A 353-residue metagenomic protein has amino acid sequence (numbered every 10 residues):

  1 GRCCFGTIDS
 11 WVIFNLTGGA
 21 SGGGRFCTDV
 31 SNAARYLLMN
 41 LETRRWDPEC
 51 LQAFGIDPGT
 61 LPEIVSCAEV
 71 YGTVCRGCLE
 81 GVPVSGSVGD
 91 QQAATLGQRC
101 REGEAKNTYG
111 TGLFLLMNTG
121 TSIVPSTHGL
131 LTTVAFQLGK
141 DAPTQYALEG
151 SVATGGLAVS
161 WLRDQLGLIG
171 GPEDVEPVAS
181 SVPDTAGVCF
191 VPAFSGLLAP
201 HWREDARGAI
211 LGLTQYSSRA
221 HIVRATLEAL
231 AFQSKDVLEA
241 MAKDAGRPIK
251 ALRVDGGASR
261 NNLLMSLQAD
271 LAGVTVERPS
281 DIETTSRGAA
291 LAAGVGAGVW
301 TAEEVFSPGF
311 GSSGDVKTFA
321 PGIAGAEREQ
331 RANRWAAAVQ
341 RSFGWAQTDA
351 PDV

Functional and structural regions predicted by a protein language model:
R2, G6, W11, G19-R25 (+3 more regions): Glycine/Thr-rich phosphate-binding loops that ligate phosphate moieties of nucleotide and other phosphorylated ligands
R2-C3, A33-L41, T60, V84 (+1 more regions): Flexible, glycine/proline-enriched loop segments at strand-loop-helix junctions that form or flank small-ligand binding
G23-A33: Nucleotide/phosphate-binding loop and acidic/charged catalytic motifs in nucleotide-binding or -utilizing enzymes
F54-D57, E80, L271-V274: Short, structured coil segments at secondary-structure junctions
E69, S87-G89, R99, T108-G112 (+2 more regions): A short acidic Gly-Thr/Ser loop motif
V70-E104, M117: Conserved phosphate-binding catalytic cores of ATP/NTP-utilizing and phosphoryl-transfer enzymes
K106-T108, G112-T119, A289: Gly/Thr-rich phosphate-binding beta-strand-loop-beta motif of the actin/hexokinase/Hsp70
